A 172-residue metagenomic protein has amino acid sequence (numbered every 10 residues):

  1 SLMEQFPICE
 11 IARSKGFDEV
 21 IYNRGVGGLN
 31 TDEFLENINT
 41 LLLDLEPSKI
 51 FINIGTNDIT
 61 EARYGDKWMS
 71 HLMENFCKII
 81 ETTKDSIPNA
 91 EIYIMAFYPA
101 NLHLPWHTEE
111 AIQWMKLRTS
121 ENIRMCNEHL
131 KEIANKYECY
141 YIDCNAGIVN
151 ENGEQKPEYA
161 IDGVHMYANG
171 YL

Functional and structural regions predicted by a protein language model:
L2-K78: Conserved SGNH/GDSL esterase-like catalytic core that processes O-acyl groups on lipids and polysaccharides
F6, R13, N39, K84 (+1 more regions): Class I S-adenosyl-L-methionine
Y22, Y93, Y140-I142: General small-molecule cofactor/ligand-binding pocket signal
V26, T56, F97, C144-A146: Active-site loop/turn elements of alpha/beta-hydrolase fold enzymes, especially the short glycine-/histidine-rich
N37, L41, L72-T83, T119-N122 (+1 more regions): A general structural detector for well-ordered alpha-helical segments in enzyme core domains, enriched
I52, Y93-A96: Structural beta-sheet core signal
I87-E91: A short helix->loop->beta-strand "cap" motif at the edges of active sites that frequently abuts
P99-L172: Catalytic His-Asp segment of secreted/periplasmic serine-dependent ester chemistry enzymes
